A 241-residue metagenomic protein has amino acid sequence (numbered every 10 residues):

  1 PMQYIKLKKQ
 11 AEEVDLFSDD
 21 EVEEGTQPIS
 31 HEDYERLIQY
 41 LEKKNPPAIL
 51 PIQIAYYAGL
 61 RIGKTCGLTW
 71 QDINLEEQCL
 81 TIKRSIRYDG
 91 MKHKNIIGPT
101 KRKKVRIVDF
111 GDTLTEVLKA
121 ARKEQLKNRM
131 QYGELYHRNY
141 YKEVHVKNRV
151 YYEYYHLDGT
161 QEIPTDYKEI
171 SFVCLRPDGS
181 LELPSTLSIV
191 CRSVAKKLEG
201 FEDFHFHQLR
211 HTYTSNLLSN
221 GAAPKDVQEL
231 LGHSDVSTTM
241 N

Functional and structural regions predicted by a protein language model:
P1, D166, T239-N241: Short, intrinsically disordered, charge-balanced linker/junction segments flanking boundaries in proteins
Q3-I62, C66-L68, E76, K104-V105 (+1 more regions): Basic, Lys/Arg- and aromatic-enriched nucleic-acid-binding interface segment
L7-V14, D33, L68-I163: Conserved tyrosine-mediated DNA breakage-rejoining catalytic core shared by Y-recombinases
Q39-A48, A58, V108, Q125-E134 (+2 more regions): Short, basic (Lys/Arg/His-rich) helix/loop patches that form interaction surfaces in the mid-to-C-terminal regions
K64, D226, T238: Residues in the helix-turn-helix
G67-I73, Q228-S234: A short, basic/aromatic helix-end/turn motif that makes direct DNA contacts
I86, T212, L231-N241: Catalytic-site neighborhood detector that most strongly recognizes the C-terminal catalytic loop/helix of tyrosine
D89-G90, L181-E182, S237-T238: Flexible loop/turn segments at secondary-structure boundaries
